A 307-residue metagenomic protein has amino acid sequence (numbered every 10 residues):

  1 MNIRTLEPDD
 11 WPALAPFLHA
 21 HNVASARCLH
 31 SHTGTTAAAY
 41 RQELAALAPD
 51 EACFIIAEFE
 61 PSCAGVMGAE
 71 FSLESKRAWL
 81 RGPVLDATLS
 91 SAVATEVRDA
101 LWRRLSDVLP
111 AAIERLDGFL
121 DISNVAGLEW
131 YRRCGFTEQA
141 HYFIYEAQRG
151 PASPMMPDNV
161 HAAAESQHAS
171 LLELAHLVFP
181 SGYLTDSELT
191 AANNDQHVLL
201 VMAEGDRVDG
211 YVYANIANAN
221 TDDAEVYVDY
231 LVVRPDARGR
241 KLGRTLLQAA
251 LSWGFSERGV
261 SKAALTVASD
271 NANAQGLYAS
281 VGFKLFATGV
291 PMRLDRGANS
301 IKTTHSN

Functional and structural regions predicted by a protein language model:
N2-L18, D158-L171: A short beta-loop-alpha structural element at the N-terminal edge of CoA-dependent acyl/N-acetyltransferase catalytic
L18, N22, C28-F54, F179-L200 (+2 more regions): Active-site rim helix/loop that mediates acceptor-substrate recognition in acyltransferases
L29-A100, V212-D229: Conserved donor-binding loop and adjoining core beta-sheet/short helix segment in diverse acyl/aminoacyl transferases
L85, L116-G127, A264-Q275, M292-A298: Conserved beta-strand-loop-alpha-helix junction that forms the acyl-donor binding cleft
S91-D107, R133, Y230-V233, G239-S252 (+1 more regions): Conserved acetyl-CoA-binding loop-helix of GNAT-fold acetyltransferases
I122-A140, R244, S269-A287: Conserved active-site alpha-helix within GNAT-family acetyltransferase domains
E129, R133-L174: Acyltransferase donor/substrate-recognition loop-hinge adjacent to the catalytic core
D186-W253: Glycine/small-residue-rich hydrophobic helix-like segments
